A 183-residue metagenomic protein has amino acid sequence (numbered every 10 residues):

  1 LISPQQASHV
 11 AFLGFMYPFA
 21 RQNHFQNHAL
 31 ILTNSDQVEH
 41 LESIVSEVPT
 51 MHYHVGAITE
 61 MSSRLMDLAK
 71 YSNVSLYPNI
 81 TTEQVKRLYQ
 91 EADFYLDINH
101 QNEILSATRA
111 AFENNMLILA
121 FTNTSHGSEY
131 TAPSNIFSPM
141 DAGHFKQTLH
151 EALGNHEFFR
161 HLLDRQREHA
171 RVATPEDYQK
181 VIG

Functional and structural regions predicted by a protein language model:
A7-K70, T82: Conserved catalytic-core segment of nucleotide-activated headgroup transferases in glycan assembly
S72-I80: Active-site donor-binding acidic/aromatic loop of nucleotide-activated sugar and phosphosugar transferases involved
T81-A92, E113: Short acidic alpha-helix that forms the nucleotide-activated donor recognition element in Leloir-type transferases
V85-K86, E103-L105, N123-E129: Short glycine/proline-enriched, acidic/aromatic patches that form the donor-sugar handling elements
Q90-E103, M116: Acidic donor-binding loop of glycosyltransferase active sites
L117-T122: Short hydrophobic beta-strand element within catalytic cores of glycosyltransferases and related nucleotide-activated
S128-E151: Change "using UDP/GDP/dTDP sugars" to "using nucleotide sugars
M140, G154-G183: A charged, aromatic-enriched C-terminal amphipathic alpha-helix characteristic of glycosyltransferases across folds
